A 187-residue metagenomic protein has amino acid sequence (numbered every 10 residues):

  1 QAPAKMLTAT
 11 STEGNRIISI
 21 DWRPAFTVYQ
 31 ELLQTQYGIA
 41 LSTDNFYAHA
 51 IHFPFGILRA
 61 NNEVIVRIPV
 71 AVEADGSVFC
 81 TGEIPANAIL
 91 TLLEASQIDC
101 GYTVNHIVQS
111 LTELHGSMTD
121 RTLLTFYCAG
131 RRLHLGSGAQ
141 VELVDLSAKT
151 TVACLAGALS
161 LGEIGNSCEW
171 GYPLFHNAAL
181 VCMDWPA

Functional and structural regions predicted by a protein language model:
Q1-G136, Q140-A153, A158-A187: Small-residue-enriched flexible segments
